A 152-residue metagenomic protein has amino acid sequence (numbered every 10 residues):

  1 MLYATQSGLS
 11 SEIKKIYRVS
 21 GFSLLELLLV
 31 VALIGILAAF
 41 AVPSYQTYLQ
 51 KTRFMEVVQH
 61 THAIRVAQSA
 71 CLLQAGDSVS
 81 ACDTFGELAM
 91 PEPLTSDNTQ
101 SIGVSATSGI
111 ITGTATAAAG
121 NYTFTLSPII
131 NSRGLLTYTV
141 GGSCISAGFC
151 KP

Functional and structural regions predicted by a protein language model:
M1-L24: N-terminal leader/signal peptides at the extreme start of proteins
E26-L29, Q50: Internal alpha-helical transmembrane segments of multi-pass membrane proteins, especially GPCRs
L28-S44: Alpha-helical hydrophobic helix detector
A41, Y48, Q68: Conserved alpha-helical elements of the SDR catalytic core
S44-T61: Aliphatic-rich helix starts adjacent to a transmembrane/signal segment
V57-G76: N-terminal alpha-helical signal peptides/signal-anchor transmembrane segments
L72-P152: Periplasmic/extracellular, small/polar-rich flexible segments of pilin-like filament-forming proteins
